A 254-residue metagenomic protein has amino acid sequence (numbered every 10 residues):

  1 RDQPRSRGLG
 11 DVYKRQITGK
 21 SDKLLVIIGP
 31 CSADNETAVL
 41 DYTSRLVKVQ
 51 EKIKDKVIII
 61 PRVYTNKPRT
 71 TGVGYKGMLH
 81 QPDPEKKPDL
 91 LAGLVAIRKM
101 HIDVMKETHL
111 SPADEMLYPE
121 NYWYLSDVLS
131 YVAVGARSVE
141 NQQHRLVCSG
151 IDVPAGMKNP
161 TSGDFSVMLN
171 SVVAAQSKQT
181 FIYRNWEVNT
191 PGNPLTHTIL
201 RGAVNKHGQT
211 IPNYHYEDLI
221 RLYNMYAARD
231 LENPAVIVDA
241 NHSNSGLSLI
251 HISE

Functional and structural regions predicted by a protein language model:
D2-L9, I250-E254: Single conserved hydrophobic/aromatic residue that forms the stacking wall/gate of nucleotide- or nucleobase-binding
V12: Active-site loops and adjacent core secondary-structure elements that bind or stabilize anionic groups
T18, E51-I53, V104-E107, A227-L231: Acidic (Asp/Glu)-rich catalytic clusters
S21-I27: Short, contiguous, helix-prone interaction/anchoring segments in small proteins
G29, V238: Conserved, mostly hydrophobic/aromatic
C31-T37: Short, glycine-rich nucleotide/cofactor-binding loops
T43, K56-M225, H242-S245, L249 (+1 more regions): Active-site-facing alpha/beta catalytic cores
